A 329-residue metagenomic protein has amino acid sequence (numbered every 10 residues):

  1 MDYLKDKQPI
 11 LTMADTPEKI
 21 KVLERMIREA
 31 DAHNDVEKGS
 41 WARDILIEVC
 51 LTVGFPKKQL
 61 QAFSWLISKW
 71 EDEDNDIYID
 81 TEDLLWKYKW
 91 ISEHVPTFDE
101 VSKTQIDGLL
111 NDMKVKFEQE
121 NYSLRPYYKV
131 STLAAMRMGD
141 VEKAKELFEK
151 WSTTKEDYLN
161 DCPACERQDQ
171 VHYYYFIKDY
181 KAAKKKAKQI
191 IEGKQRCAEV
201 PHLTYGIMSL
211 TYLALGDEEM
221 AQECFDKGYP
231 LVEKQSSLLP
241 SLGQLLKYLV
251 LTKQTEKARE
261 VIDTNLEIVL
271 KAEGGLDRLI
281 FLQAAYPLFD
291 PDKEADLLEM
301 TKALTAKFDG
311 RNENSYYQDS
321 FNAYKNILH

Functional and structural regions predicted by a protein language model:
M1-K7, K19, E37-W41, L84-Y88 (+5 more regions): Generic helix N-cap/helix-start motif at coil->alpha-helix transitions
L4-T12, R25-R28, E37-F55, E82-P96 (+2 more regions): Non-membrane alpha-helical segments in proteins
P9, E29, V49, L133-R137 (+5 more regions): Residue-level signature for tetratricopeptide repeat
T12-R25, G54-E71, T97-N111, M136-K150 (+3 more regions): Helix-turn-helix repeat elements of alpha-solenoid scaffolds
I27-V36, I67-D76, D112-Y122, E149-D161 (+3 more regions): Solenoid-like repeat scaffolds
E120-Y212: Conserved binding/catalytic microenvironments
E218-D292: Active-site/pore-lining binding-face segments in mid-to-C-terminal subdomains
E267-H329: C-terminal non-catalytic interaction modules
